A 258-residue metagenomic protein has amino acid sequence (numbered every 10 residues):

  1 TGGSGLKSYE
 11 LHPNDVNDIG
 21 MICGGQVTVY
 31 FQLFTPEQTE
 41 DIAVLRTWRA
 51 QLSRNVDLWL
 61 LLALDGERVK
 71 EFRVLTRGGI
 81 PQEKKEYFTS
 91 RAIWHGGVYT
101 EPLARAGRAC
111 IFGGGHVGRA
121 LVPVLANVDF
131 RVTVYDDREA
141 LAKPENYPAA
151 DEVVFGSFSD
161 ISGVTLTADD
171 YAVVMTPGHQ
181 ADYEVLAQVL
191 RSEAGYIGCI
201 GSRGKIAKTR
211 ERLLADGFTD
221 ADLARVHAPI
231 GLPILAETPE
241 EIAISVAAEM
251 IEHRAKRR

Functional and structural regions predicted by a protein language model:
T1-D137, L141-D151, T167-Y171, K205 (+1 more regions): Segments forming oxygen-rich coordination pockets for charged ligands
D137-A140, F158, G178, G201-K205: Short, ordered loop/turn segments at secondary-structure junctions
D151-S157: Conserved SAM-binding strand-loop segment of SAM-dependent methyltransferases
F158-A168: Short amphipathic alpha-helix with an adjacent loop that forms part of the alpha/beta core around
T176, A194-G195, I200-R258: Adenosine-phosphate binding glycine-rich loop
A181-A194: Rossmann-fold NAD(P) dinucleotide-binding segment
